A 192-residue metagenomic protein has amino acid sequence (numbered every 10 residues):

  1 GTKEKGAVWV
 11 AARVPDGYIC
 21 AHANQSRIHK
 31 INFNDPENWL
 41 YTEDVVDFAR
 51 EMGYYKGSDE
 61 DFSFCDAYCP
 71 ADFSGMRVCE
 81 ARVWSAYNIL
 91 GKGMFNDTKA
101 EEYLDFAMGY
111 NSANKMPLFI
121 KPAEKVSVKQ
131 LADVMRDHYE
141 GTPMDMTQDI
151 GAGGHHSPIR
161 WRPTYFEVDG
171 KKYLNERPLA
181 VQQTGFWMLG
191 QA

Functional and structural regions predicted by a protein language model:
T2-A192: C-terminus-biased signal that marks the final domain/tail of proteins
